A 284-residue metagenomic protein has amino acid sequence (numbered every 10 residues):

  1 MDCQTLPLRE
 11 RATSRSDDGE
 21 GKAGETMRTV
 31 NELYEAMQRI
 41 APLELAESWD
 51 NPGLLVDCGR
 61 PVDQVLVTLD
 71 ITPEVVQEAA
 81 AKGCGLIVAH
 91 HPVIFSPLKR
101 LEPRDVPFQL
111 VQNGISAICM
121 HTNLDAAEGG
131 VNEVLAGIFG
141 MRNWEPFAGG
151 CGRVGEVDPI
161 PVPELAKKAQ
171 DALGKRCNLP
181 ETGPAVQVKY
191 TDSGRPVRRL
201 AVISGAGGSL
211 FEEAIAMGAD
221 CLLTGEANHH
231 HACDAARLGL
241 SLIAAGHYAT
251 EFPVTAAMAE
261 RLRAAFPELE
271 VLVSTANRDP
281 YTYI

Functional and structural regions predicted by a protein language model:
L6: Cysteine-cluster motifs in flexible loop/terminal segments that predominantly coordinate metals
R9-R11: Glycine-biased, low-complexity coil/linker segments
S14-S16: Serine residues within intrinsically disordered or low-complexity segments
A23-I284: Hydrophobic structural segments
